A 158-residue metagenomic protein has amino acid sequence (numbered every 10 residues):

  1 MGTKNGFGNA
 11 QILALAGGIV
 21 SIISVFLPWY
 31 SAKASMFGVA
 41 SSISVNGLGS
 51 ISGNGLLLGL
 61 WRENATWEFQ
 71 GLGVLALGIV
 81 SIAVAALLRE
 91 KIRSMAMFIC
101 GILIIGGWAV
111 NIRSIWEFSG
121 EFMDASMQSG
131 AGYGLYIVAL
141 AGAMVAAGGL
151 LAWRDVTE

Functional and structural regions predicted by a protein language model:
M1-E158: Compact integral membrane and secretory-pathway proteins
